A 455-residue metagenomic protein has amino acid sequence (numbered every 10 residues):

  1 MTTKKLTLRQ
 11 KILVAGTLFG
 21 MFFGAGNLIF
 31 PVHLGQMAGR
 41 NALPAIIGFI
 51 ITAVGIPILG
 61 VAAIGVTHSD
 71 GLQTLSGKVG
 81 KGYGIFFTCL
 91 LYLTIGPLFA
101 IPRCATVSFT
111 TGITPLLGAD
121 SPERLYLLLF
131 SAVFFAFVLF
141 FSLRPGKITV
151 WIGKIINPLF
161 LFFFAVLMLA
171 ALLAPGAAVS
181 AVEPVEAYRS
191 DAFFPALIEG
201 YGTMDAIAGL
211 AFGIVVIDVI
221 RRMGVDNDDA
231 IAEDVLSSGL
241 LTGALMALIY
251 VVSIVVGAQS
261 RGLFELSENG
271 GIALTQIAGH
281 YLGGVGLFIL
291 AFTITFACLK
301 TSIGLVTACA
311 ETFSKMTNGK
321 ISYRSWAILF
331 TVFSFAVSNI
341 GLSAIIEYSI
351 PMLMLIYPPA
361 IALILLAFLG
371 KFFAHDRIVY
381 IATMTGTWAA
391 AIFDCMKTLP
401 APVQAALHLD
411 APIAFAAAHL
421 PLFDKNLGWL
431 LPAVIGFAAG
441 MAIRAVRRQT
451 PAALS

Functional and structural regions predicted by a protein language model:
L13-F23, A170-A177, E186-S253, G286-T301 (+2 more regions): Hydrophobic, membrane-embedded alpha-helices of multi-pass small-molecule transporters
I51, G55, L59, L159-L172 (+4 more regions): Selective recognition of specific alpha-helical transmembrane segments in multi-pass small-molecule
V66-T74, F134-I156, R222-V225, F335-Y348 (+1 more regions): Membrane-water interface regions at transmembrane-helix termini and the short interhelical loops of multi-pass membrane
G71-G77, I249-L299, V306, P351: TM-loop-TM module centered on a large, flexible mid-protein loop between adjacent transmembrane helices in multi-pass
P97, I101, L161-Y188, A206-I207 (+5 more regions): Hydrophobic alpha-helical segments and their helix-loop junctions in multi-pass secondary transporters
S142-A171, I350-I361, Y380-A390: Membrane-interface loop-to-helix entry segments
R144-I155, F193-A196, V216-L245, L263-T275 (+2 more regions): Hydrophobic, small-residue-rich membrane helices and short re-entrant helix-turn-helix hairpins that build
A174, D376, Y380-S455: A generic transmembrane alpha-helix motif of multi-pass inner-membrane proteins
